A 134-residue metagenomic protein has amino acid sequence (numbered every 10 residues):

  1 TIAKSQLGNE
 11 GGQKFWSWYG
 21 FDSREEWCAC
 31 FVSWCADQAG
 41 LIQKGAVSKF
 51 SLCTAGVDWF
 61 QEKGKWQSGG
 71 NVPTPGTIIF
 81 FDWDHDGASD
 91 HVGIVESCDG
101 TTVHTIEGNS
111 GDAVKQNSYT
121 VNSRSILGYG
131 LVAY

Functional and structural regions predicted by a protein language model:
T1-K4, V57-Q61, L127: Generic detector of well-ordered alpha-helical segments enriched in charged/polar residues, highlighting helical
T1-L41, A133: N-terminal capping segments
G12-F15, D86, V92, Q116-Y119 (+1 more regions): Generic detector of ordered, mature protein regions
W18, D22-R24, C30, W34 (+8 more regions): Surface-exposed loop/turn and secondary-structure junction residues enriched for glycine/proline
I42-D112: ...with weaker cross-activation on analogous glycine-rich loops/strands in unrelated enzymes
G100-Y134: Active-site signature of cysteine proteases
